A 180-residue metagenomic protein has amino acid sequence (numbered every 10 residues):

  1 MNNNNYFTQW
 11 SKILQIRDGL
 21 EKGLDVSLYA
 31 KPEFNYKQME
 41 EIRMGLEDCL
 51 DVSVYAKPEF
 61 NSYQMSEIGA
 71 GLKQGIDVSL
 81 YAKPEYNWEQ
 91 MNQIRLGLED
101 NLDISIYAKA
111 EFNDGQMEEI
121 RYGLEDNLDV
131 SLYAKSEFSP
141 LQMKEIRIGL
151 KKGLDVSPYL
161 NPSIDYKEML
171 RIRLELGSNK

Functional and structural regions predicted by a protein language model:
M1-K180: General marker for long, soluble alpha-helical cores
